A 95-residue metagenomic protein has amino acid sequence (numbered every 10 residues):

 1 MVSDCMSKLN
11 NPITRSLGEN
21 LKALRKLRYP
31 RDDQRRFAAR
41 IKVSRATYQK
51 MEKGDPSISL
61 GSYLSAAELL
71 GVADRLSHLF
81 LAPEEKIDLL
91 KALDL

Functional and structural regions predicted by a protein language model:
V2-P30, L76-L79: A short, Lys/Arg-rich alpha-helix, primarily the initiator
S3, S77-L95: Short, charged recognition helix plus adjacent turn of helix-turn-helix-like nucleic-acid-binding domains
E19, P30-D33, I58-G61: Residue-level signal for the short linker/turn that defines the boundary of a DNA-recognition helix
R25, A38, A67: The alpha-helix within a helix-turn-helix
Y29-Q49: Short alpha-helical DNA-recognition segment
G61-H78: DNA major-groove recognition helix of helix-turn-helix/homeodomain DNA-binding modules
